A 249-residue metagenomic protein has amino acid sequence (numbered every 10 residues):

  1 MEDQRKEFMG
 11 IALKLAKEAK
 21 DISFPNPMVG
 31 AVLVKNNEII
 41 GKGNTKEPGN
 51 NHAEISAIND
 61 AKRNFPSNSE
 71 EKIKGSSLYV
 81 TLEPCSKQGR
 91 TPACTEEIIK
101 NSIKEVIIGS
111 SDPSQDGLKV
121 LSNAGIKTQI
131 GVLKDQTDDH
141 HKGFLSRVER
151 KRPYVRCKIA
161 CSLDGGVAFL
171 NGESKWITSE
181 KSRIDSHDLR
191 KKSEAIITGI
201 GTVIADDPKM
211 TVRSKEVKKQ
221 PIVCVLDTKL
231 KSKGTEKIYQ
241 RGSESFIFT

Functional and structural regions predicted by a protein language model:
E2-F24, R147: Short, basic/aromatic recognition patches
F8, A12-L15, P27, I39 (+3 more regions): Generic hydrophobic secondary-structure packing signal
P25-M28, Y154-V155: Short, small/polar residue-rich loop motifs at catalytic or cofactor-binding pockets
M28-N37, I159-A160: Short beta-strand scaffold segments in enzyme catalytic cores
K35-T137, I222, R241: Zn2+-dependent cytidine deaminase-like catalytic core
S67-N68, S146, R156-L163, V167-T249: Active-site ligand-binding patch in enzyme domains
T91-P92, Q115, K134, D138-K142 (+2 more regions): Structural motif corresponding to alpha-helix initiation and N-cap regions
H141-R152: Flexible, polar/acidic helix-loop-strand segments at domain edges
